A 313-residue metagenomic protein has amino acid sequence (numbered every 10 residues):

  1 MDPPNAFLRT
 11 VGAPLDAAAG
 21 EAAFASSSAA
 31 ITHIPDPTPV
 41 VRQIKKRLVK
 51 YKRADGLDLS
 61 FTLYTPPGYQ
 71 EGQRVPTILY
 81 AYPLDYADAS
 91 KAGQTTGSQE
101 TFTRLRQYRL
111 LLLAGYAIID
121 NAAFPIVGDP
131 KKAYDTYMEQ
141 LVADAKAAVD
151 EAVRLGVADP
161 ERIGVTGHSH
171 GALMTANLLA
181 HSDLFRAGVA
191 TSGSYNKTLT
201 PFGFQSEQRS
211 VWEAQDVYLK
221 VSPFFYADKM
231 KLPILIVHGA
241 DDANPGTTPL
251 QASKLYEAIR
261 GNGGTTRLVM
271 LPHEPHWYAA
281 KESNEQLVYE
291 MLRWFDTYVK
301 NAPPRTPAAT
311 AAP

Functional and structural regions predicted by a protein language model:
M1-Q73, R106, L113, E151: Non-catalytic accessory segments flanking enzyme active sites
H33-P35, A92, M174-A176: Short beta-alpha junctions and helix-cap segments that line functional grooves
Y64, Y80-A81, T166, V237: Short hydrophobic segments within beta-strands
T65, G72-D85: Short beta-strand element of the alpha/beta-hydrolase
Y69-Q70, A87, A243-N244: Short beta-strands and strand-coil junctions in structured, solvent-facing domains, enriched
D85-A87, I118: Serine-hydrolase catalytic-loop signature spanning alpha/beta hydrolases and amidase-signature enzymes
A87-S98: Short, conserved, GDST-rich strand-edge loop motifs in beta-rich repeat architectures
G97-P313: Active-site-proximal cap/loop segments of hydrolase catalytic domains
